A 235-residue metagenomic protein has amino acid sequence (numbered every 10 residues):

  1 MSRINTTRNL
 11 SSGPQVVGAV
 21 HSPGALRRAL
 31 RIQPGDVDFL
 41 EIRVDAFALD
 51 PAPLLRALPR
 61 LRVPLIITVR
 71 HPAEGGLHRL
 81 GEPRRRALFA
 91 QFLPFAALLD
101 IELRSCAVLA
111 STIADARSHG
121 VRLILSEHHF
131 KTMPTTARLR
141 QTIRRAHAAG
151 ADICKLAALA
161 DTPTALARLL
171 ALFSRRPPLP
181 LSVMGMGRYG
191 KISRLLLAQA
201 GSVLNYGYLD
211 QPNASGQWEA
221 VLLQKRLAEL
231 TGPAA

Functional and structural regions predicted by a protein language model:
S2, L30, P34, L65-I67 (+5 more regions): Glycan-processing catalytic domains of CAZymes
S2-L77, E82-R84: Conserved N-terminal beta1-alpha1 strand-loop-helix module at the mouth
A19-H21, F39-F47, T68, H78 (+4 more regions): Catalytic beta/alpha-barrel core
D36-D38, R62-V63, L93-L98, D115-L125 (+3 more regions): Glycine-enriched alpha-helix->loop->beta-strand junction motifs that scaffold or abut catalytic
A46-R62, L103-H119, P134-R138, D161-R175 (+1 more regions): Active-site-adjacent beta->alpha loops and helix N-cap segments on the catalytic face of soluble alpha/beta enzymes
H71-P72, H128-T132, Y208-N213: Short, acidic/turn-prone active-site loops that include or flank metal/cofactor- and phosphate-binding residues
F173-A235: C-terminal alpha-helical cap/extension of soluble enzyme domains
